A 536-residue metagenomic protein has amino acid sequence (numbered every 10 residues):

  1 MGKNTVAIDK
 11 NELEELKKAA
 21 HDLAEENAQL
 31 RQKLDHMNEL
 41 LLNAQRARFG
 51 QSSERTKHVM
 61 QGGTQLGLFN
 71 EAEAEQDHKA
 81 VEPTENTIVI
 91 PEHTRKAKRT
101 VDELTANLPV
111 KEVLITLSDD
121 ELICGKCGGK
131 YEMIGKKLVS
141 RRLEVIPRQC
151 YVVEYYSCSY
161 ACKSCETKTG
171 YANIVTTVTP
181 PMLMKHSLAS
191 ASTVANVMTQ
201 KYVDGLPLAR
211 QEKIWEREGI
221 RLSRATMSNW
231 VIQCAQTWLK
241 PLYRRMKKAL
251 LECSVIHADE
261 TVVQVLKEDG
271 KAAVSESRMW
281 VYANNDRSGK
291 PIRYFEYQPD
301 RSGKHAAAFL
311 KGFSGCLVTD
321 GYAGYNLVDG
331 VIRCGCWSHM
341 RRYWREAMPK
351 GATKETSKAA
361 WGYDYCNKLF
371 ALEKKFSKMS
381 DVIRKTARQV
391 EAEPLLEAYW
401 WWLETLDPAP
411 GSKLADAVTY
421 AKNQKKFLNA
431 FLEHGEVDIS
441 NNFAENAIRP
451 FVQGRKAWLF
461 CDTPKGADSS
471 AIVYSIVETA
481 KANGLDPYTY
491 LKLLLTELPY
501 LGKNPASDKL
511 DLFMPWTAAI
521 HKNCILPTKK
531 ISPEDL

Functional and structural regions predicted by a protein language model:
M1-K185, H257-A258, T319, A398 (+2 more regions): Short, flexible loop/hinge motifs at secondary-structure junctions
G2-K3, E121-I123, E132, S159-A161 (+1 more regions): Catalytic center-proximal scaffold of phosphoryl-transfer enzymes
